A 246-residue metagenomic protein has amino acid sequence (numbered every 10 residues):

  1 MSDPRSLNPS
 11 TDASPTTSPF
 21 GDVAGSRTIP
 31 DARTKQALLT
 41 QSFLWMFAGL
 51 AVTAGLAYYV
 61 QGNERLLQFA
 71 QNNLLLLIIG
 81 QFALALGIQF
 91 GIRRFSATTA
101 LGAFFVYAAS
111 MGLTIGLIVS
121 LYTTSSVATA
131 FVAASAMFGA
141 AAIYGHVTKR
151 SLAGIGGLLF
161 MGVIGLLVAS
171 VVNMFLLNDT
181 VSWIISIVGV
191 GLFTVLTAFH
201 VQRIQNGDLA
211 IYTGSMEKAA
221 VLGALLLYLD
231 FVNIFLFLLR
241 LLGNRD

Functional and structural regions predicted by a protein language model:
M1-D246: A hydrophobic alpha-helical transmembrane-helix feature that marks the membrane cores and membrane-interface segments
